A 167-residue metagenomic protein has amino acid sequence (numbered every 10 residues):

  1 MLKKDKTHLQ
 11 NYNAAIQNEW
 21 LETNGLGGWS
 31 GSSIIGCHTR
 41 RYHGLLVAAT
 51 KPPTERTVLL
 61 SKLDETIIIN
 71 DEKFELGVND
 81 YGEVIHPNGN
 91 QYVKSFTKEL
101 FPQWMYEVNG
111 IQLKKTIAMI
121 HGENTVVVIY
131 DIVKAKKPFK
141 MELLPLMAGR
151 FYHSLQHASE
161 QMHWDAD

Functional and structural regions predicted by a protein language model:
M1-D167: Terminal accessory carbohydrate-recognition/targeting modules of carbohydrate-active enzymes
